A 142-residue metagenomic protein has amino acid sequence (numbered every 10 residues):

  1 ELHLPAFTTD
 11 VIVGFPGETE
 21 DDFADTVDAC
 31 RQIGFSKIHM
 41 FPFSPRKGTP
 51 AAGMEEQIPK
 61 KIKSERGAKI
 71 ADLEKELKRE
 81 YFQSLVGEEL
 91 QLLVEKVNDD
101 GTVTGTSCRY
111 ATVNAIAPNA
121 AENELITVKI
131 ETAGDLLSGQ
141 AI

Functional and structural regions predicted by a protein language model:
E1-T49, K69-K78: Conserved C-terminal portion of the radical SAM core fold that forms the substrate/S-adenosylmethionine-binding
G53-I142: Terminal RNA-binding accessory module
